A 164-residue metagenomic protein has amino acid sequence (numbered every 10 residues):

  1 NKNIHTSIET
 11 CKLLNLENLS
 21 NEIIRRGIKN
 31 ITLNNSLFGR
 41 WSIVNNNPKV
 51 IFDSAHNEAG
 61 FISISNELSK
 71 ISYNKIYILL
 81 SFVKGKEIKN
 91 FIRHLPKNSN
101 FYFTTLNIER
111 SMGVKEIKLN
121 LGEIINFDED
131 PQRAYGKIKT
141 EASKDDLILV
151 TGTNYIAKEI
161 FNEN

Functional and structural regions predicted by a protein language model:
N1-N100: Nucleotide phosphate-binding/pyrophosphate-handling subdomain across enzymes that bind or process nucleotide phosphates
L14-N15, L68, L121, A142 (+1 more regions): Active-site catalytic pocket residues across diverse enzymes, especially alpha/beta-hydrolases
K49-V50, I92-L147: C-terminal helical cap/extension that packs against the catalytic core of soluble nucleotide-cofactor enzymes
T153: Active-site-proximal loop/hinge segments that shape catalytic or ion-binding/gating pockets
I156-K158: Short, active-site-adjacent cap segments at secondary-structure transitions
